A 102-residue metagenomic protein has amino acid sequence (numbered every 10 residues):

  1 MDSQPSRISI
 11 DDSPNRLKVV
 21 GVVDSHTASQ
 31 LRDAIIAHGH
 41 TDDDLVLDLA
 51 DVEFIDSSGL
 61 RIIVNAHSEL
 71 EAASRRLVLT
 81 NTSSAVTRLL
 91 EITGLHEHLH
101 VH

Functional and structural regions predicted by a protein language model:
Q4-D33: STAS-typified acidic loop motif
S25-H98: Amphipathic alpha-helical interaction surfaces in cytosolic regulatory modules
H100-H102: Short acidic-hydrophobic, aromatic-tinged amphipathic segments that line or gate anion-handling sites
